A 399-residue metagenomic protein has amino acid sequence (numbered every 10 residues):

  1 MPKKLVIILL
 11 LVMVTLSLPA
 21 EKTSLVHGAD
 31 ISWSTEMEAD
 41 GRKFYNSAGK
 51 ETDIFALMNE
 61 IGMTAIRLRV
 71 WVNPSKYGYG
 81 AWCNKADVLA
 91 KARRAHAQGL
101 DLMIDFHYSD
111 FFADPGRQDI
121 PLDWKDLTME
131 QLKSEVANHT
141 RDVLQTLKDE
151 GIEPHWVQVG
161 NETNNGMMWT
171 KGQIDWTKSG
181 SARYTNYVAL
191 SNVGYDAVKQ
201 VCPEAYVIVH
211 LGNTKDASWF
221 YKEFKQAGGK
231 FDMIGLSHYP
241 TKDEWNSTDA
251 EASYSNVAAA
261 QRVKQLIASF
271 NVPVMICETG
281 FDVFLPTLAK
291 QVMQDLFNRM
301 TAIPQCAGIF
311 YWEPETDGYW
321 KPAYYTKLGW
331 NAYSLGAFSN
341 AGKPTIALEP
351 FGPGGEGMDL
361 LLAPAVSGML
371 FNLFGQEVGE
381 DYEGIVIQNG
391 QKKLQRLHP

Functional and structural regions predicted by a protein language model:
L10-P19: Hydrophobic h-region of N-terminal signal peptides that target proteins for export in Gram-negative bacteria
E21-L57: Boundary/entry segment of secreted carbohydrate-active catalytic domains
V26-I31, T64-L68, L102-F106, H155-V159 (+4 more regions): Hydrophobic faces of well-ordered beta-strands that scaffold small-molecule active sites in alpha/beta enzyme cores
A48, T52-F55, N59, E204-V207 (+2 more regions): Glycoside hydrolase catalytic-domain groove-lining segments
L57-Y206, G212: Substrate-binding cleft and catalytic face of glycoside hydrolase catalytic domains, especially the flexible beta-alpha
W176, Q265, F284-R299, I303-L361: Aromatic-rich peripheral "rim/lid" segments of glycoside hydrolase catalytic domains that contact and position glycan
G354-Q376, H398: Residue-level detector of functionally pivotal "anchor" positions at catalytic/ligand-binding pockets or at interdomain
I385-P399: C-terminal tail/sorting-segment detector
